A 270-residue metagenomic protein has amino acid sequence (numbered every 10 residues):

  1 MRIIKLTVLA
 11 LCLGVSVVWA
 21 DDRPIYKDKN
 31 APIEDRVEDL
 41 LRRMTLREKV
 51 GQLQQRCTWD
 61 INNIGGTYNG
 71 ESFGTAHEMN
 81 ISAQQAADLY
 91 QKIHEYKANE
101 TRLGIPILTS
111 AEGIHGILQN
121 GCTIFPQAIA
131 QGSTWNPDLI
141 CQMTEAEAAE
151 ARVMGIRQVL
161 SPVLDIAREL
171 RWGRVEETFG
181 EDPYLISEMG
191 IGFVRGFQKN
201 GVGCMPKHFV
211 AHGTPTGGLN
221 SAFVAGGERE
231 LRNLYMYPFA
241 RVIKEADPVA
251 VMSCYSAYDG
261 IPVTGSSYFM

Functional and structural regions predicted by a protein language model:
R2-L9: Sec-dependent signal peptide recognition, specifically the positively charged N-region followed immediately by
A10-W19: Hydrophobic h-region of N-terminal signal peptides that target proteins for export in Gram-negative bacteria
W19-M270: Glycoside hydrolase catalytic-domain context in secreted enzymes
